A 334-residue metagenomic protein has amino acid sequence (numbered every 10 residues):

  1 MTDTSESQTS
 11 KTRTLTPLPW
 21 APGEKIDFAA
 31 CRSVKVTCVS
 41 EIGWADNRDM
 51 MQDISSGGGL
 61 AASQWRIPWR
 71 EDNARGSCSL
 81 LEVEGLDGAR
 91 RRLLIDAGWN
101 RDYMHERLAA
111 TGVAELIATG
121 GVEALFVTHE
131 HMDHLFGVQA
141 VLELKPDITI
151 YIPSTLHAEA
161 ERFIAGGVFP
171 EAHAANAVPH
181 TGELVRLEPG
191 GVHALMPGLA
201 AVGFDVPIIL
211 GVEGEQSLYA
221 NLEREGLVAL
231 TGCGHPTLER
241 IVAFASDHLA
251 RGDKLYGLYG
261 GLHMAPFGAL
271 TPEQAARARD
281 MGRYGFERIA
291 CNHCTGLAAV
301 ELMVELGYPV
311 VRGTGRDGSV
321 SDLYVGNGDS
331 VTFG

Functional and structural regions predicted by a protein language model:
M1-R90, V192-I208: Zn-dependent metallo-beta-lactamase
D3, T9-R32, E287, C294-G334: C-terminal regulatory/interaction regions
P68-R75, V83-A124, E239-I241, A245-H248: Pre-active-site segment of Zn-dependent metallo-hydrolases
R75-C78, E213-S217: Short glycine-rich loop/turn motifs
L94-A97, V122-H131, Y151-S154, V228-C233 (+2 more regions): Active-site neighborhood of phospho(di)ester-bond hydrolases with catalytic His/Asp-centered motifs
Y103-Y151, L249-Y259: Active-site metal-binding motif and surrounding structural segment of the metallo-beta-lactamase
T155-Q216, L302, R312-G334: Metallo-beta-lactamase
S217, E223-L323: Cap/insert and terminal regions of metallo-dependent hydrolase folds
